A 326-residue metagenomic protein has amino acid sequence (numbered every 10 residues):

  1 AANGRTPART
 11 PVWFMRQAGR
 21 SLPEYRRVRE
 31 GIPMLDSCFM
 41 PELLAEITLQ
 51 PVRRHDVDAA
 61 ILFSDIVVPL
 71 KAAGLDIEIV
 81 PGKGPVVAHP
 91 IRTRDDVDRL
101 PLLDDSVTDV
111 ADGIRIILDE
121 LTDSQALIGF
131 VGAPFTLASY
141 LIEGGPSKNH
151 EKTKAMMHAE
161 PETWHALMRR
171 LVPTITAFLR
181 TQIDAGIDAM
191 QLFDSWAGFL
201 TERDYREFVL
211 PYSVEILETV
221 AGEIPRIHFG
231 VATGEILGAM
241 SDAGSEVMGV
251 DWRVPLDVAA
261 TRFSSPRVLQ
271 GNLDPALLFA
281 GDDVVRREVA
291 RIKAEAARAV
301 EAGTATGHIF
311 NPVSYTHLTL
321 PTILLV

Functional and structural regions predicted by a protein language model:
A1-P81, I116, V214, R286 (+2 more regions): N-terminal basic, low-complexity leaders that serve as flexible interaction/assembly modules and, when applicable, as
T6-L35, I66, A72-I79, I128-H165 (+2 more regions): N-terminal small/glycine-rich loop or linker at the start of catalytic domains across soluble metabolic enzymes
P11, V52, I117, I175 (+3 more regions): Conserved, mostly hydrophobic/aromatic
A59-I61, A126-I128, A189-Q191, P225-I227 (+3 more regions): Structural preference for beta-strand elements that scaffold enzyme active sites
E78-F178: Active-site-proximal, glycine-rich beta->alpha crossover segments in alpha/beta enzymes that shape flexible
G113-I114, L118-T122, Y205-E223: Alpha-helix-loop-beta-strand connector modules within alpha/beta enzyme cores
Y205-F208, V254-S264: Active-site-adjacent beta->alpha loops and helix N-cap segments on the catalytic face of soluble alpha/beta enzymes
T316-T322: Conserved small/polar residues in nucleotide/adenosyl-binding loops
